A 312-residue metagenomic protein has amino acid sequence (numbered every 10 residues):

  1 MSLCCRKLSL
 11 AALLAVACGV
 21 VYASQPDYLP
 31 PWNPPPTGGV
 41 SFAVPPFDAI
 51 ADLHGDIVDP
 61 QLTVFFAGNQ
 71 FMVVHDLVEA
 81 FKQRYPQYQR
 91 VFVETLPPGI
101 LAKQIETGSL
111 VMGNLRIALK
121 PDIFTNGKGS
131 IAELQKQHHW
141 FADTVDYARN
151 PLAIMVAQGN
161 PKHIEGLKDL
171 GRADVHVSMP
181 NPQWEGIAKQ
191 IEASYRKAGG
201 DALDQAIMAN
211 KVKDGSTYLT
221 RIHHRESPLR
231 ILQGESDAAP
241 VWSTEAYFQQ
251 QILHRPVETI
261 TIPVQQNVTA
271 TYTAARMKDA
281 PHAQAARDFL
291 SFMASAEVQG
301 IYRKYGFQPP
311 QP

Functional and structural regions predicted by a protein language model:
M1-L10: Bacterial N-terminal signal peptides that target proteins for export
S9-G19: Bacterial N-terminal signal peptides
Y22-F92, L96-T107, G113-K120, K128-G129 (+2 more regions): Exported/periplasmic ABC-transporter solute-binding proteins
A132-E133: Acidic/His-rich segments in extracytoplasmic proteins that coordinate ligands and/or metal ions
F141-A142: A short alpha->loop->secondary-structure connector
